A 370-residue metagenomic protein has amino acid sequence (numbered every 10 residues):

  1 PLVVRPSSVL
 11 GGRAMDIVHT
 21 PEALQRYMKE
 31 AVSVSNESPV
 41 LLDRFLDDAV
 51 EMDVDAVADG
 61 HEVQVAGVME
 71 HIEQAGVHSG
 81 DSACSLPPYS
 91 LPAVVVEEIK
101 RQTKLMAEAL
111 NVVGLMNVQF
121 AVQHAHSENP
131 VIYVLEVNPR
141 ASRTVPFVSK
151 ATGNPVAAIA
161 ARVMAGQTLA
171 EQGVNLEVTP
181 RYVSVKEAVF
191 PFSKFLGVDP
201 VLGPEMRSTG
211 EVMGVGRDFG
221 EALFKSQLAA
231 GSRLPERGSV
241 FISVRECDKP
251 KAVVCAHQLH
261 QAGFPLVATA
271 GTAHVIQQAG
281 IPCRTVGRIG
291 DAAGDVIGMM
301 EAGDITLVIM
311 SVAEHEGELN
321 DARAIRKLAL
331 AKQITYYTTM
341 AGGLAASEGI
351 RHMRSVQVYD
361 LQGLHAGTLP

Functional and structural regions predicted by a protein language model:
P1, L10-R13, I17-E236: ATP-dependent carboxylate activation and anion-phosphoryl transfer catalytic cores that bind Mg-ATP to form
P1-M15, G280-V286, A341-G349: A conserved helix-loop-beta module that forms one wall/lid of the active-site cleft in ATP-utilizing catalytic domains
V4, I17, L42, G67 (+6 more regions): General beta-strand structural signal in soluble alpha/beta enzymes
S7, F120, A313: Flexible loop residues that form catalytic and substrate-binding hotspots at small-molecule/glycan-binding clefts
L10, P235-L319: Conserved structured catalytic cores and adjacent interaction surfaces of nucleotide-binding/hydrolyzing enzymes
A14, Y27-M28, G76-H78, F147 (+3 more regions): Short, charged, surface-exposed secondary-structure boundary motifs
D55, M106, Q258, V275 (+1 more regions): Hydrophobic/aromatic ligand-binding patch that stacks against planar heteroaromatic rings of cofactors or nucleotides
G287-R288, V296-P370: Peripheral docking tails and interdomain loops at the edges of cofactor- or intermediate-handling domains
